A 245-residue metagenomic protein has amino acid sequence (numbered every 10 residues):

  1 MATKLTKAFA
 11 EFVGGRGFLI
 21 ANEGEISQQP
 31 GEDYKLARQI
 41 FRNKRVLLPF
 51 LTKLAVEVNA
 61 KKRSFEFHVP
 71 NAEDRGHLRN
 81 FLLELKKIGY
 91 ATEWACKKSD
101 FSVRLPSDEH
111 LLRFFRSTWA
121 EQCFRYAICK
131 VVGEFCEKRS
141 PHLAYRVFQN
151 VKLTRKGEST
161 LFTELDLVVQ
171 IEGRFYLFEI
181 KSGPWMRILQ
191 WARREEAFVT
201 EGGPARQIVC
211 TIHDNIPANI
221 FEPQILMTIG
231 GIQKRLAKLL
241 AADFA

Functional and structural regions predicted by a protein language model:
A2-A245: Intrinsically disordered, low-complexity Ser/Thr/Pro/Gly-rich regulatory segments
